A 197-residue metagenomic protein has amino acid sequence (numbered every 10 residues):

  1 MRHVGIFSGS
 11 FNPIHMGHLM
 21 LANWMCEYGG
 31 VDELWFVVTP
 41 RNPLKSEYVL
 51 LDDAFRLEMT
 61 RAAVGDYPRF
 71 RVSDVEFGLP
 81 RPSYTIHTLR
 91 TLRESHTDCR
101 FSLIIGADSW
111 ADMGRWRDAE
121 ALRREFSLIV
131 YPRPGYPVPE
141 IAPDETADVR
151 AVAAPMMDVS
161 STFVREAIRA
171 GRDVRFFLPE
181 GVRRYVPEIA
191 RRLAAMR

Functional and structural regions predicted by a protein language model:
M1-R197: Nucleotidyltransferase catalytic core that binds NTPs
